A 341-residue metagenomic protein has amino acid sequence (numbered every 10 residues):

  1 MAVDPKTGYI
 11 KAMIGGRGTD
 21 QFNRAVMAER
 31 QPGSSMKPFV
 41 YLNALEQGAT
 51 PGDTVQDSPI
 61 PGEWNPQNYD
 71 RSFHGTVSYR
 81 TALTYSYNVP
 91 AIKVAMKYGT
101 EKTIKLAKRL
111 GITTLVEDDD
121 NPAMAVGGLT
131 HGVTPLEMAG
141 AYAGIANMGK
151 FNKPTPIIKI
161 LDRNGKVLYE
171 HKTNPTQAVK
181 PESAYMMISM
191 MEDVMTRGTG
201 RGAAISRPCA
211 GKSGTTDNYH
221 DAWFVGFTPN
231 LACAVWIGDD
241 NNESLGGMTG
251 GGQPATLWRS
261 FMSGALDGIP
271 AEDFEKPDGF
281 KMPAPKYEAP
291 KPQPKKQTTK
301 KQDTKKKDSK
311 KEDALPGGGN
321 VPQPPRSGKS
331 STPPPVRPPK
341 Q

Functional and structural regions predicted by a protein language model:
M1-D4, Y9, M13-I14, G18-A28 (+3 more regions): A penicillin-recognizing enzyme superfamily signal
M1-P38, L42, D53, E101-L110 (+3 more regions): Periplasmic/cell-envelope proteins involved in peptidoglycan metabolism and beta-lactam response
K6, A49-T103, F151, R163-D193: Conserved catalytic neighborhood of penicillin-recognizing serine enzymes
M27, V89-A91, N121-A123: Short, solvent-exposed beta-strand edge segments and adjacent coil->beta transition regions
N43-G48: Alpha-helix C-terminal capping segments
P51, T114-V116, N152, D217: Residue-level detector of short coil/turn "hinge" positions at structural boundaries
Q67-N68, G99-G140, P156: Mid-domain, small-residue-enriched loop/turn segments at the edges of structured enzyme/sensor domains
F280-Q341: Low-complexity, Gly/Ser/Thr/Pro-rich intrinsically disordered linker/tail segments
